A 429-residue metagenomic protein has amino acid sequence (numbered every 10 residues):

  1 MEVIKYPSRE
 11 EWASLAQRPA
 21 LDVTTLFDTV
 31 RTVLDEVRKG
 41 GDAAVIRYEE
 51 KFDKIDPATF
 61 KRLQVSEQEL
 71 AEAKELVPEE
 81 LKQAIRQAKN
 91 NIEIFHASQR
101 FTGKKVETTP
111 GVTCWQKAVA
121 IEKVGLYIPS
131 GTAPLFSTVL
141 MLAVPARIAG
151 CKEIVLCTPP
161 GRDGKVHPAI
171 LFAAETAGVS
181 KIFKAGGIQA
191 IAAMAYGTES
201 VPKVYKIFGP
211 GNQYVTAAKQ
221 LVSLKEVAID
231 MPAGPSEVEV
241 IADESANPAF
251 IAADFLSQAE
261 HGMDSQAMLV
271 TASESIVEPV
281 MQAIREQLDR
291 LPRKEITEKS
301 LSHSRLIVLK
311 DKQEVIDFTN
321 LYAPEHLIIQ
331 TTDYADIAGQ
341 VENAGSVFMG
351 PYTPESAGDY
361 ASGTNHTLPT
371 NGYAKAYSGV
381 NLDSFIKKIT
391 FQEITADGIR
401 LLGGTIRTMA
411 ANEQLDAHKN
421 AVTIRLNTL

Functional and structural regions predicted by a protein language model:
M1-E122: N-terminal Rossmann-like NAD(P)+-binding subdomain of aldehyde/semialdehyde dehydrogenases
M1-P7, K181-G186, L306-D311: Short acidic-hydrophobic, aromatic-tinged amphipathic segments that line or gate anion-handling sites
F101-V106, A228, S265-V270, R290-S300 (+3 more regions): Flexible, glycine/charged-enriched surface loops at secondary-structure junctions
V106-F172: Conserved small-residue-rich beta-alpha loop and adjacent elements that most often cradle the phosphate/pyrophosphate
G178-Q266: Conserved NAD(P)+-binding/catalytic subdomain of aldehyde/semialdehyde dehydrogenases
H261, L269-A344: A glycine- and small/hydrophobic-rich beta-loop-beta segment that serves as a flexible "lid/hinge" or phosphate-binding
N320-L429: C-terminal core of ALDH-fold dehydrogenases
